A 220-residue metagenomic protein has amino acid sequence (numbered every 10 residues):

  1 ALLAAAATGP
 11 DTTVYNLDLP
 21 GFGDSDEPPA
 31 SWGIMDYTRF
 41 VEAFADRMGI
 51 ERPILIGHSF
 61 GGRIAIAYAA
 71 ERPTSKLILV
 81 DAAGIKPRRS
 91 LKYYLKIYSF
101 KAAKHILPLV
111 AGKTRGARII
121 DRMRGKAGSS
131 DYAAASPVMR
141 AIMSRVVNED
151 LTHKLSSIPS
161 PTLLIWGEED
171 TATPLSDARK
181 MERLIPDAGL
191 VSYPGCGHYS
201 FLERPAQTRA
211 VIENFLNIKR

Functional and structural regions predicted by a protein language model:
A1-A4: The serine-hydrolase catalytic nucleophile loop
T13-I56, A210: Active-site loop/oxyanion-hole signature of alpha/beta-hydrolase fold enzymes
R63-A70, T74-L109: Flexible "cap/lid" loop of the alpha/beta hydrolase fold
S90, H105-S160: Conserved alpha/beta-hydrolase catalytic His-Asp/Glu region
I158, L164-W166, D170: Short beta-strand/loop motif that positions the catalytic acidic residue of the alpha/beta-hydrolase fold
T171-D177: Conserved alpha/beta-hydrolase "acid-adjacent" motif
E182-H198: Catalytic histidine neighborhood in serine/cysteine hydrolases with alpha/beta-hydrolase-type architecture
C196-P205, R209: Catalytic histidine-centered segment of alpha/beta-hydrolase-like enzymes
